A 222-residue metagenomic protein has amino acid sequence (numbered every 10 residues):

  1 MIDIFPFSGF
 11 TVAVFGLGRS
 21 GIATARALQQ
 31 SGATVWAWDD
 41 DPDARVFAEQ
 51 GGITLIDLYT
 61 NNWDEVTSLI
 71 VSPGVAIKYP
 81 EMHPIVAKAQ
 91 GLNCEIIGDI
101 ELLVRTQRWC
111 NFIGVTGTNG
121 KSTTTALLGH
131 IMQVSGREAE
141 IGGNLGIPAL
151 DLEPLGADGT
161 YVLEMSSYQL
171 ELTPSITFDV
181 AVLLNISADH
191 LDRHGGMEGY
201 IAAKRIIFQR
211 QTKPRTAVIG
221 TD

Functional and structural regions predicted by a protein language model:
M1-G98, L102: N-terminal leader/targeting and accessory segments in enzymes
D64, P73, I77-T221: Phosphate-binding loop of NTP-binding sites
